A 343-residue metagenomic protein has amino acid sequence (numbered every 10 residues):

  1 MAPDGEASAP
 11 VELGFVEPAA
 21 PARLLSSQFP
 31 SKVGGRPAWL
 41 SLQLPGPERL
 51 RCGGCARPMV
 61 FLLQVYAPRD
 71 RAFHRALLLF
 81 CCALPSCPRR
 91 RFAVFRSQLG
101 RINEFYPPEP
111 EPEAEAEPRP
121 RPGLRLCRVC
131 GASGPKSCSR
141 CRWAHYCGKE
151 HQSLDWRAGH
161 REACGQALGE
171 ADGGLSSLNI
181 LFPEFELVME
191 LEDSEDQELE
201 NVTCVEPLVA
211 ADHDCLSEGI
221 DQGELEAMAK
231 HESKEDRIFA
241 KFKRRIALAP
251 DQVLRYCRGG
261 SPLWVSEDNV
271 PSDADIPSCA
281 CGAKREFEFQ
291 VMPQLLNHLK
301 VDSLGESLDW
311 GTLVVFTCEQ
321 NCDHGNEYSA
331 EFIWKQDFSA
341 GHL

Functional and structural regions predicted by a protein language model:
M1-L343: Preference for intrinsically disordered or flexible, low-complexity segments and adjacent hinge/connector residues
